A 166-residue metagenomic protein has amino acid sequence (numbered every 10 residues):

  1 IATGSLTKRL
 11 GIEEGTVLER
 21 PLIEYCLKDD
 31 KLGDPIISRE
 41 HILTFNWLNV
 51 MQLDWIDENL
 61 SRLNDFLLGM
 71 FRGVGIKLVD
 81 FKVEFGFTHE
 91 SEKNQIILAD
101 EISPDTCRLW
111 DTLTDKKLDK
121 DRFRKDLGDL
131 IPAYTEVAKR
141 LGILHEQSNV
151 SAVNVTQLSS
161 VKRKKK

Functional and structural regions predicted by a protein language model:
I1-D80, F87-K166: Acidic/polar, glycine-anchored loop/turn motif associated with catalytic or activation segments that engage anionic
